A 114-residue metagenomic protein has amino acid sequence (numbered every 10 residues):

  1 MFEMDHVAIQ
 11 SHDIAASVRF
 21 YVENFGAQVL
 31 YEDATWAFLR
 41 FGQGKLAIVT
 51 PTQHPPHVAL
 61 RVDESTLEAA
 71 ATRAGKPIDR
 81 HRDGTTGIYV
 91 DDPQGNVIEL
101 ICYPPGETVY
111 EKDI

Functional and structural regions predicted by a protein language model:
M1-A16, K45, P56-V58, Y110-I114: N-terminal beta-strand motif that seeds the catalytic metal site of vicinal oxygen chelate
F2, Q53, P93: Structured loop/turn residues at beta-strand edges in well-structured enzyme cores
M4, W36, P55, T85-G87: Conserved positions at the start
D13-I14, A59-V97, C102-V109, I114: Vicinal oxygen chelate
A15-N24: Conserved active-site alpha-helix within GNAT-family acetyltransferase domains
E23-V29, G75-K76: Conserved acetyl-CoA-binding loop of GNAT-fold acetyltransferases
A27-P56, L60-D63, V97-P104: Conserved short beta-strand elements that form part of the metal-binding/catalytic scaffold of enzyme active sites
